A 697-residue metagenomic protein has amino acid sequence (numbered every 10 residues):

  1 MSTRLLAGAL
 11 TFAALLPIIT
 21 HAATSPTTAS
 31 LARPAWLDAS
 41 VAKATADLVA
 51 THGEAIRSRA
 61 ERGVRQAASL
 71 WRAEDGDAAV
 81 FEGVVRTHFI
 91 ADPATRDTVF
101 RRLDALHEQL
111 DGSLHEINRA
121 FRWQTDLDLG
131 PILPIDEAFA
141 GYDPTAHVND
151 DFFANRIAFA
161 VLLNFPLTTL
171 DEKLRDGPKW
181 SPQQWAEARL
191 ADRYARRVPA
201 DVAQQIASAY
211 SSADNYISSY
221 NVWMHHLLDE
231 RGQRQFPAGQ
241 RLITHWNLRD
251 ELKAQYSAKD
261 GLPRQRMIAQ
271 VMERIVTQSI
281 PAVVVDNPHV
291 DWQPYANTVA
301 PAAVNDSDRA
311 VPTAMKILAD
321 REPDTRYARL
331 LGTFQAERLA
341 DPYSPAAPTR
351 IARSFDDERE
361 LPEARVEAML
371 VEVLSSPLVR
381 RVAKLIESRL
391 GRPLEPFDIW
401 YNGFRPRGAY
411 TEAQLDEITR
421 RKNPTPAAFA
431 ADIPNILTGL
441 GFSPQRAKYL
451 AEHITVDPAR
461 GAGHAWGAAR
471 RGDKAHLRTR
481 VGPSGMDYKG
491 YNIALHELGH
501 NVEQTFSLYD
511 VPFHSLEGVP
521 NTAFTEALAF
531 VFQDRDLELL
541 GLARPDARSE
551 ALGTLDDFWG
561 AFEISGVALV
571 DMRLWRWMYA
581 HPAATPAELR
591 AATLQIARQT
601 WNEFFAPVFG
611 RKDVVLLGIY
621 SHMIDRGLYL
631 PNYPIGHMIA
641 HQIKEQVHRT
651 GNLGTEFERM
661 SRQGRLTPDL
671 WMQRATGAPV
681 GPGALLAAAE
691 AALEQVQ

Functional and structural regions predicted by a protein language model:
M1-A9: Bacterial N-terminal signal peptides that target proteins for export
G8-P17: Bacterial N-terminal signal peptides
T20-T24: Boundary at the C-terminal end of the N-terminal hydrophobic targeting segment
T27-N305, T333, E337-Y410, P582-Q697: C-terminal, non-catalytic "cap/extension" segments appended to globular domains
A409-D473: Auxiliary, metal-adjacent structural segments of Zn-dependent hydrolase domains
H453-A462, G482, R611-I624: Flexible, glycine/threonine-enriched loop-and-boundary segments that flank and lead into catalytic domains of large
L477-L508, F530: Active-site recognition of the HExxH zinc-binding catalytic motif
F506-W559, G636: Post-HExxH zinc-binding segment in Zn-dependent metallohydrolases
